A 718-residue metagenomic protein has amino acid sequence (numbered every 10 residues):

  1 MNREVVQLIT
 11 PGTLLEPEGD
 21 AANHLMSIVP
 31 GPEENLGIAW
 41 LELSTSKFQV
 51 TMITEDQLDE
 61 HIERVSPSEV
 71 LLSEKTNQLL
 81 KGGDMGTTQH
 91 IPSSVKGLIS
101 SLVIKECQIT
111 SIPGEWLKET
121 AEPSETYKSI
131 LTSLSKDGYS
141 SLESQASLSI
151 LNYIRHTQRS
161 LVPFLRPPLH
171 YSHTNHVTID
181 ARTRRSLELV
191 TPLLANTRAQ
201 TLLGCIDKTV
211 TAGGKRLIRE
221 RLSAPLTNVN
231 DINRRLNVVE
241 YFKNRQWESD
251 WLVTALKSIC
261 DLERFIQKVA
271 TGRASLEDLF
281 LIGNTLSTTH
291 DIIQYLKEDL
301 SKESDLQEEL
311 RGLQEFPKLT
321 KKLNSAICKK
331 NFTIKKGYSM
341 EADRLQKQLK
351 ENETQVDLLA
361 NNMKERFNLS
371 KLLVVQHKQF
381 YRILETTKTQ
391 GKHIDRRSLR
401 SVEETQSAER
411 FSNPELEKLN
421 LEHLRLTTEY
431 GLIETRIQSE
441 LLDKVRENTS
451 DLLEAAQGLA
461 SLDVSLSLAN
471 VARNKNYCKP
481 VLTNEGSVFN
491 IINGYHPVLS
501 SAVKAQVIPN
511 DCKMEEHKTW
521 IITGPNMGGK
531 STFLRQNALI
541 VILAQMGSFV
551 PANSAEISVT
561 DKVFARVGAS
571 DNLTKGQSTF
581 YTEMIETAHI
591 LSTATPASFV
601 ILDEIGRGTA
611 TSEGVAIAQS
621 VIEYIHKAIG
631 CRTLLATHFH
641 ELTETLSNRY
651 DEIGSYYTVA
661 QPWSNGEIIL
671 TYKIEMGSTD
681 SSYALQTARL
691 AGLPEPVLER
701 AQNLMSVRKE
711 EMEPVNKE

Functional and structural regions predicted by a protein language model:
M1-Y241, T254-A270, A274-L358: Charged catalytic and DNA/RNA-contacting regions of genome-maintenance and nucleic-acid-processing enzymes
P30-E33, L41-T45, F380, K388 (+3 more regions): Short acidic-glycine loop/turn motifs at beta-strand connectors
P67-E74, Q78-K81, L419-D443, P551-A552 (+1 more regions): Conserved catalytic alpha/beta cores of large enzymes that bind or transform nucleotide phosphates and polynucleotides
E119, T178, L193, N284-E351 (+3 more regions): Amphipathic heptad-repeat alpha-helical coiled-coil/stalk segments that mediate oligomerization, filament/stalk
K136, S140, K208-V210, R219 (+3 more regions): ATPase nucleotide-binding head domains, primarily ABC-like/P-loop NTPase cores
P225, R245-E248, S275, N331 (+8 more regions): Amphipathic alpha-helical coiled-coil segments and their boundaries
D261, T271, S275, T285-T288 (+2 more regions): Charged, surface-exposed helical/loop "interaction arms" that form contiguous linear patches used for dimerization
E351-Q376, A455-G458: Coiled-coil termination/hinge junctions
